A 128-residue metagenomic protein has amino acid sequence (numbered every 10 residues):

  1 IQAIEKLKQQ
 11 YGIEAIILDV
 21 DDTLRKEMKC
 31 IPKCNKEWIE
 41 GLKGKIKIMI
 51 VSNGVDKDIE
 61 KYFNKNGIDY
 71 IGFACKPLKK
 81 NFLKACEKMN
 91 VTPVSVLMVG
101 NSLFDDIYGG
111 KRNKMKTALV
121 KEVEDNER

Functional and structural regions predicted by a protein language model:
I1-L18: Non-catalytic pre-domain segments flanking phosphatase-related domains
I1-Q2, Y70-A74: Short acidic-hydrophobic, aromatic-tinged amphipathic segments that line or gate anion-handling sites
A15-F63, C75-K76: Substrate-recognition element of Asp-dependent hydrolases with the DxDx(T/V) motif
G44, K65-G67, N113-M115: Short, structured coil segments at secondary-structure junctions
F73-K79, K121-N126: Short, acidic/turn-prone active-site loops that include or flank metal/cofactor- and phosphate-binding residues
L78-F104: Conserved Lys-Pro-Asp/Glu-containing loop-to-beta segment of HAD-superfamily phosphomonoesterases, centered on
V99, F104-R128: Acidic, Mg2+-coordinating phosphoryl-transfer loop and its flanking beta/alpha structural elements, shared across
